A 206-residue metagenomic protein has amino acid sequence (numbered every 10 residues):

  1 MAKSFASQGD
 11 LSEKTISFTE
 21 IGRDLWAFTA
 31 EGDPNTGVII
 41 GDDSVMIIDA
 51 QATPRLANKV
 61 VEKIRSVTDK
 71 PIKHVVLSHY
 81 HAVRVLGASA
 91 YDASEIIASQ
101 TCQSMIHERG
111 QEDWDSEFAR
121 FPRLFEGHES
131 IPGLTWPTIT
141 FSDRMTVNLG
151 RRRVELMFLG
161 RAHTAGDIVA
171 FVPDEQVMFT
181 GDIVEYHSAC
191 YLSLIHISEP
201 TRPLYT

Functional and structural regions predicted by a protein language model:
S17-K63, I168-D182: Conserved beta-strand hairpin/beta-sheet module of binuclear metal-dependent hydrolase folds, prominently
F18, D42-S44, P54-A98: Active-site metal-binding motif and surrounding structural segment of the metallo-beta-lactamase
D24, I39, D49, I64 (+8 more regions): Divalent metal-coordination and catalytic microenvironments
A27, M46-D49, K73-V76, E155-L156: Short catalytic-loop micro-motif centered on adjacent basic/acidic residues
P54-R55, Y80-L86, Q103-I106, T164-D167 (+1 more regions): Active-site environment of divalent metal-dependent phosphoester hydrolases
S104-L159, P173-D174: Metallo-beta-lactamase
D143-M145, L149-L194: Ligand/cofactor pocket segment of small-molecule handling proteins
I195-E199, P203-T206: Single conserved hydrophobic/aromatic residue that forms the stacking wall/gate of nucleotide- or nucleobase-binding
